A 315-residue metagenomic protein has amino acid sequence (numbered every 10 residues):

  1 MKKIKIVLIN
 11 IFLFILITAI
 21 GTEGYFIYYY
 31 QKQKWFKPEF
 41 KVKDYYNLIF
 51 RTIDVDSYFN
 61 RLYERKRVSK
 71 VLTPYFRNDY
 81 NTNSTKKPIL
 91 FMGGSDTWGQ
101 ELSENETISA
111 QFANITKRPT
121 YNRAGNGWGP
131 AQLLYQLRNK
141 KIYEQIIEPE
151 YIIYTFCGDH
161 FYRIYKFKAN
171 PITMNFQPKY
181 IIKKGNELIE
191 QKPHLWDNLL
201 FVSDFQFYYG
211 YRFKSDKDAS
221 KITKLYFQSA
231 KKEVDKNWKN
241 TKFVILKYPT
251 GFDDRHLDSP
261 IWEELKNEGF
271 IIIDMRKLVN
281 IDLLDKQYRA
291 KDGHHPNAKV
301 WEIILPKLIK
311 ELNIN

Functional and structural regions predicted by a protein language model:
I9-G24: Hydrophobic membrane-insertion alpha-helices, especially the h-region of bacterial N-terminal signal peptides
N10, A113, N122-A124, D254-A298: Extended hydrophobic/aromatic segments used for targeting, binding, or gating
Y29-I115, I281-L283: Membrane/wall-proximal cationic-aromatic binding patches
K32-V42, P130-D218: Interaction-surface signature
F91, E150-F161, Y208-N280: Conserved, well-ordered alpha-helix/loop/beta-strand core segments that scaffold catalytic motifs
E106, L133-Y143, F227-A230, H256-S259: Alpha-helical scaffolding within the catalytic cores of extracellular/periplasmic polymer-degrading hydrolases
R118-G129: A short beta-strand-loop structural module common to alpha/beta enzyme folds
Y288-N315: Histidine-centered active-site loop/cap adjacent to the catalytic His in serine esterases/O-acetyl transfer systems
